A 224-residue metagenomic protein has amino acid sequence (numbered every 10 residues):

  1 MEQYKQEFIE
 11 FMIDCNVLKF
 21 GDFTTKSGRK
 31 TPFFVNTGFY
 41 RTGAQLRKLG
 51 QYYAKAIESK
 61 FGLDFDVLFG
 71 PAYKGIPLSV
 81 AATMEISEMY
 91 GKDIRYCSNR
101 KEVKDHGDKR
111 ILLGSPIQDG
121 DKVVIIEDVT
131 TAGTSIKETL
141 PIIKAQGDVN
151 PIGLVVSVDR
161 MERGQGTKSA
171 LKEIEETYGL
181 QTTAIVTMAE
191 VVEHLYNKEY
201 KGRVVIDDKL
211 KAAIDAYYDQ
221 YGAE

Functional and structural regions predicted by a protein language model:
M1-I126, T131-E224: PRPP-associated nucleotide enzymes
